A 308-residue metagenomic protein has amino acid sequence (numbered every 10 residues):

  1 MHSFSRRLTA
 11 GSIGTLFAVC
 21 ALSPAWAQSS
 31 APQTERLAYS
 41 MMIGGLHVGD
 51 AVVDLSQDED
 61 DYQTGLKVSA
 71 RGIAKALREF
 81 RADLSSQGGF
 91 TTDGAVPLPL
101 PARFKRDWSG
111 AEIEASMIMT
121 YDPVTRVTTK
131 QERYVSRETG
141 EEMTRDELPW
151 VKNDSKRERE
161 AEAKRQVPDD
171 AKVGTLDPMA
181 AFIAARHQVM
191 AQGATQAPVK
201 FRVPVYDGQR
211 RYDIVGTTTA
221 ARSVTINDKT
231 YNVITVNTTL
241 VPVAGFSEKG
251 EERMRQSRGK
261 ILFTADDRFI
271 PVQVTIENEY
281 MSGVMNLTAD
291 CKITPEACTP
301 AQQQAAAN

Functional and structural regions predicted by a protein language model:
M1-T15: Bacterial N-terminal signal peptides that target proteins for export
L8-T9, A38, K105, V135 (+8 more regions): Small/flexible residues
L22-A27: Sec/Tat signal peptide C-region and signal peptidase I cleavage site
Q28-T125, P178-N308: Acidic, serine/threonine-rich low-complexity disordered tracts
L100-R157: Hydrophobic alpha-helical segments and helix pairs
K130-S136, R165, P300-N308: Short, surface-exposed secondary-structure junctions/capping segments
S155-T175: Surface-exposed beta-loop interaction hotspot
